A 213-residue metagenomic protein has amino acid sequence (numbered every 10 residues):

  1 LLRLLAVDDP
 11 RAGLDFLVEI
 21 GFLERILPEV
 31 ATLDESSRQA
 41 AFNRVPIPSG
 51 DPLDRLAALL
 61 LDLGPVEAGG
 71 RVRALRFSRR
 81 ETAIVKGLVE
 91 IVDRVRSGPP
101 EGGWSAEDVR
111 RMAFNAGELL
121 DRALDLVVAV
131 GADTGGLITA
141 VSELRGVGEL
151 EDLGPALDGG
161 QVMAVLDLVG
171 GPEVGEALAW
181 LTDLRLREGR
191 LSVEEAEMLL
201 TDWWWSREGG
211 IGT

Functional and structural regions predicted by a protein language model:
L1-D133, T213: Conserved, hydrophobic alpha-helical core segments of structured domains
V130-T213: Charged substrate- and nucleic-acid-binding regions of tRNA-handling and nucleotidyl-transfer enzymes, centered on
